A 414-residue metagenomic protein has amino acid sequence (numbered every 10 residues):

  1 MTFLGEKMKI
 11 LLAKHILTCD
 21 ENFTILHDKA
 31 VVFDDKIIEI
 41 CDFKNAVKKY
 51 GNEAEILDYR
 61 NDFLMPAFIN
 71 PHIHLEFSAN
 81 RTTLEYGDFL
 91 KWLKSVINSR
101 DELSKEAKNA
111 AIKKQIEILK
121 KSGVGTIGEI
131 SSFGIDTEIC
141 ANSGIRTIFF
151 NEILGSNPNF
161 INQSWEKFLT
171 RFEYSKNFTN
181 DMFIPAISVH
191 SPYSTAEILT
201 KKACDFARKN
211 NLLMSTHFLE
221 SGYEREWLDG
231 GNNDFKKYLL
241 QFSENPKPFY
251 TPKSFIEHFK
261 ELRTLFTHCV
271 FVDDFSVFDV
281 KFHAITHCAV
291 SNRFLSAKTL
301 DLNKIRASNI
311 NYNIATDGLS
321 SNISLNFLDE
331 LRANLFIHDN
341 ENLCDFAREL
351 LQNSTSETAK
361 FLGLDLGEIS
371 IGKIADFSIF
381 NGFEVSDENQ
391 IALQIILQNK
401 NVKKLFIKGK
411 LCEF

Functional and structural regions predicted by a protein language model:
M1-Y50, K360, L364, K410: N-terminal metal-binding scaffold of metallo-dependent hydrolase/deaminase domains
G5, K9-A13, K48-K91, K113 (+2 more regions): Replace "His-x-His-based motif
K14, V31, D35, N61 (+13 more regions): Divalent metal-coordination and catalytic microenvironments
V32, F63-L64, R81-I145, E166-N180: Alpha-helical scaffold segments that flank or form the walls of functional sites
A79-A110, I148-L154, S221-L262, N334-C344: Active-site gating loops and adjacent loop-to-helix segments of metal-dependent hydrolytic enzymes
M182-N313, S320: Active-site core of metal-dependent hydrolases
L300-F383: His/Asp/Glu-enriched, well-ordered alpha-helical/loop segment that forms or immediately abuts the divalent-metal
I374-F414: C-terminal cap of metal-dependent C-N hydrolases
